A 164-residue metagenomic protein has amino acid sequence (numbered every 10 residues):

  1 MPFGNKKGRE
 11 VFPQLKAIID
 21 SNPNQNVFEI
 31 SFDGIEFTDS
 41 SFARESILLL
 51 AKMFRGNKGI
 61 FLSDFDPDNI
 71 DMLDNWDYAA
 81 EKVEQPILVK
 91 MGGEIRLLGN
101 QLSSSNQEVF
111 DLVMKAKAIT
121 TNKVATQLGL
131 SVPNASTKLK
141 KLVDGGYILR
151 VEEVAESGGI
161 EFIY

Functional and structural regions predicted by a protein language model:
P2-V27, F32-E84: Amphipathic alpha-helical interaction surfaces in cytosolic regulatory modules
S21-N24, V113-K117: Short helix-capping/hinge SLiMs at alpha-helix to coil transitions
K82-L112, E156-S157: Short alpha-helical segments that sit at the start of domains
K115-L128: Short acidic, hydrophobic short linear motifs in intrinsically disordered regions
A135-L139: Helix-turn-helix DNA-binding helix
V143-V154: A short, conserved structural fragment
E152-F162: Short, Lys/Arg-rich nucleic-acid/phosphate-binding segment
